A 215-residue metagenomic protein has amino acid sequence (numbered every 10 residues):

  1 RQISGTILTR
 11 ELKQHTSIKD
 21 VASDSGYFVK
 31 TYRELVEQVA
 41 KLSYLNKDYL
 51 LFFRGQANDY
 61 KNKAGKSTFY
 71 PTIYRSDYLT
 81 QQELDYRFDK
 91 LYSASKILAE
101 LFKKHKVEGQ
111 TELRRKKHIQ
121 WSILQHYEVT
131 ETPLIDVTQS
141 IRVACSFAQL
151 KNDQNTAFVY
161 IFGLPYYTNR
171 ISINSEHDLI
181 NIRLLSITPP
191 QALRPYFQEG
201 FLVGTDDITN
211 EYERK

Functional and structural regions predicted by a protein language model:
R1-K215: Catalytic-core elements of nucleic-acid end-processing and repair enzymes
